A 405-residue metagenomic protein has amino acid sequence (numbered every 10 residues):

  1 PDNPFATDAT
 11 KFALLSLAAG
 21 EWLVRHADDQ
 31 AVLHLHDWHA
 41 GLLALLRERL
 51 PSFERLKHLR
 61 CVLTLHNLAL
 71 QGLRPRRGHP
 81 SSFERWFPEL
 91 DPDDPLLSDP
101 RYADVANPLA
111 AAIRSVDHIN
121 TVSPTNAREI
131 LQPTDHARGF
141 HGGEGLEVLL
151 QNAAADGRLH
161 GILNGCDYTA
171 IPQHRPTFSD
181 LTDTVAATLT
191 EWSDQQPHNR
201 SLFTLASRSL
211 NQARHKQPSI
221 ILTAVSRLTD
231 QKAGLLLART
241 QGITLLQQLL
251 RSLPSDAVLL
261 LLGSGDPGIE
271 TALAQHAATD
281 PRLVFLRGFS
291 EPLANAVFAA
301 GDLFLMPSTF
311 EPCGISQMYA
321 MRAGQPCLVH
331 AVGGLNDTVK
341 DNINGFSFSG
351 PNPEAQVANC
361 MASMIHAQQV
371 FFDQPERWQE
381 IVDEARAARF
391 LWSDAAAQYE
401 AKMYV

Functional and structural regions predicted by a protein language model:
P1-V405: Catalytic cores of nucleotide-sugar-dependent glycosyltransferases that transfer UDP/GDP/TDP-activated
